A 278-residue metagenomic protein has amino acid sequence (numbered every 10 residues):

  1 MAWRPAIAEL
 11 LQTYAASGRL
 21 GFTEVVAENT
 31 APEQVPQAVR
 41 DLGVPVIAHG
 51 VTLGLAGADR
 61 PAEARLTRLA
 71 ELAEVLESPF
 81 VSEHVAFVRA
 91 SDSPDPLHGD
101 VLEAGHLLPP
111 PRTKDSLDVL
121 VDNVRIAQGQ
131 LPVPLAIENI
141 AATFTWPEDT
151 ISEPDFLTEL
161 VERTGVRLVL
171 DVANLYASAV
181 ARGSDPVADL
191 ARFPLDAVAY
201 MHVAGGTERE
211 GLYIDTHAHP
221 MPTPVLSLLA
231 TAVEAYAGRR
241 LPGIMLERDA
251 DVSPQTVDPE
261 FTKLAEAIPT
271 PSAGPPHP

Functional and structural regions predicted by a protein language model:
M1-L11: Boundary/entry segment of secreted carbohydrate-active catalytic domains
M1-W3, G21-V25, V46-H49, V81-E83 (+4 more regions): Hydrophobic faces of well-ordered beta-strands that scaffold small-molecule active sites in alpha/beta enzyme cores
P5-I7, A27-A31, T52-G54, V85-R89 (+4 more regions): Active-site-proximal loop/turn and secondary-structure-junction residues that shape catalytic pockets, frequently
Q12-G18, A31-A48, A64-P79, R125-Q130 (+3 more regions): Acidic (Asp/Glu)-rich catalytic clusters
A48, R60, T113-L117, S178-Y236: Gly/Pro-rich active-site loop or hairpin
A64-R167: Active-site acidic/histidine proton-transfer and metal-coordination neighborhood in alpha/beta enzyme cores
Q128-L212: Acidic/histidine-rich catalytic cores of soluble enzymes
S253-H277: C-terminal helical cap(s) of enzyme catalytic domains, especially alpha/beta-barrels
